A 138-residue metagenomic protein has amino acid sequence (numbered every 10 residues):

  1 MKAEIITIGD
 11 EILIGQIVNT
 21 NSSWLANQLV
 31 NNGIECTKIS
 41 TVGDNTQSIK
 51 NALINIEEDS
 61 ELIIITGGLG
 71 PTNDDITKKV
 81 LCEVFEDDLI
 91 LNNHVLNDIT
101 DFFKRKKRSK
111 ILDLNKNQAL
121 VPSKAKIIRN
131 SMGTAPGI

Functional and structural regions predicted by a protein language model:
M1-I39: Glycine-rich phosphate/diphosphate-binding loop of Rossmann-like nucleotide-binding domains
D10-E11, G68-P71: Short glycine-rich anion-binding loops that position phosphate/pyrophosphate groups of nucleotides and phosphorylated
Q16-T20, N51, I76: Generic recognition of short, well-ordered alpha-helical segments
K38-S48: Short beta->alpha junction loops
S48, I76-I138: Proline/glycine-rich low-complexity loops and linkers
S60: An anion/phosphate-binding loop that grips the pyrophosphate of nucleotide cofactors and donors
